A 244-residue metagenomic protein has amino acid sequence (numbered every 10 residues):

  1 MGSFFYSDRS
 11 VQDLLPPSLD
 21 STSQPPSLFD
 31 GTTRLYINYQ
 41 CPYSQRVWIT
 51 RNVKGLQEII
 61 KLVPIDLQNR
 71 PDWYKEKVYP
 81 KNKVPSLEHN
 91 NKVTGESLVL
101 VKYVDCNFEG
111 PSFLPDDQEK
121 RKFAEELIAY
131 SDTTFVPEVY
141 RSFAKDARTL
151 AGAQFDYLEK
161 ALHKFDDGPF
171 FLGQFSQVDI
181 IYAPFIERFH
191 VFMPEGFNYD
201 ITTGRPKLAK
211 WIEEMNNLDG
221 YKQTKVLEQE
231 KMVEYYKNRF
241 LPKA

Functional and structural regions predicted by a protein language model:
M1-Q174, R239-K243: GST-like domain detector, emphasizing the conserved glutathione-binding G-site in the N-terminal thioredoxin-like
E58, K222-Q223: Residue-level detector of short coil/turn "hinge" positions at structural boundaries
L114, Y199-I201: Membrane interface segments of multi-pass transport proteins and intramembrane proteases
D116-Q118, Q223-M232: Short, flexible loop/turn segments with low-complexity composition
R148-A151, I201, L208: Hydrophobic packing residues in well-ordered alpha-helices of helical domains and bundles
G173-F197, K207-K210, M215, K225: GST superfamily/GST-like fold recognition
L218: C-terminal active-site-capping segments
E228-A244: Acidic/histidine-enriched, glycine/proline-rich intrinsically disordered or flexible terminal extensions
